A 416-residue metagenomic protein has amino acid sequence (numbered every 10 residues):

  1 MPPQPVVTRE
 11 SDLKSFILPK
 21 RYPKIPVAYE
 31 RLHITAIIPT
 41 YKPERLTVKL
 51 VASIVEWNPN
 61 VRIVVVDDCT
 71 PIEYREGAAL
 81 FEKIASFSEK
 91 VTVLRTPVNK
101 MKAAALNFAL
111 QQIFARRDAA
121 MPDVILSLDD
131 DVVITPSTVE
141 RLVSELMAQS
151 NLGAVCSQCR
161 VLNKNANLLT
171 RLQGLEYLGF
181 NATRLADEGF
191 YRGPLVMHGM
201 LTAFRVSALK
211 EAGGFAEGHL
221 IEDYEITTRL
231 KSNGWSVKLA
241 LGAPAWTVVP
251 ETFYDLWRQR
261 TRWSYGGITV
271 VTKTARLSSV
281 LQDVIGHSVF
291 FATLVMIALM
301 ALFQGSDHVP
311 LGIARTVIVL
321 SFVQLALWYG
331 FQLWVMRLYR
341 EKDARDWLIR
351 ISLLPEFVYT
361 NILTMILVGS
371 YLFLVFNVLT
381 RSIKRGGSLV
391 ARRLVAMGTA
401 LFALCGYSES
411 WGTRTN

Functional and structural regions predicted by a protein language model:
M1-E30, A85, M336, Y359 (+2 more regions): N-terminal membrane-anchoring/stem segments of glycan-assembly enzymes
H33-T35, R62, E225: Cell-envelope/extracellular polymer assembly enzymes that use nucleotide-activated donors
A52-V61: Short, acidic, metal-binding catalytic loop of nucleotide-sugar glycosyltransferases
D67-L80, V98-K100, V132-V133: A conserved acidic beta->alpha catalytic loop
F81-A104, F108, Q112, R116-D118: Conserved donor nucleotide-binding strand/loop of the catalytic core
R95, A103-Q111, P136-E217, W257 (+1 more regions): Long helical/loop segments within the catalytic core of UDP-sugar-dependent glycosyltransferases, especially the large
D118-V133: Short beta-strand-to-loop acidic/aromatic patch adjacent to the donor-nucleotide binding site
V289-T380, E409-S410, N416: Membrane-embedded multi-pass helical conduit in multi-pass membrane proteins, especially envelope-biosynthetic
